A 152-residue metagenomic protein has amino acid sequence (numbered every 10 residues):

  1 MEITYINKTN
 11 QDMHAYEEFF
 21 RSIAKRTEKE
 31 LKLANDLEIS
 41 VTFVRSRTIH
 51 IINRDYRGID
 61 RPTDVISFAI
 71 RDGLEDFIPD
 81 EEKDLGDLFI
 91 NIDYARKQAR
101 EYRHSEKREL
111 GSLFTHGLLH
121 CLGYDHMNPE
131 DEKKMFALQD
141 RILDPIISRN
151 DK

Functional and structural regions predicted by a protein language model:
M1-G111, C121-K152: An acidic/histidine-cluster motif and surrounding catalytic segment that typifies divalent-metal-assisted enzyme active
